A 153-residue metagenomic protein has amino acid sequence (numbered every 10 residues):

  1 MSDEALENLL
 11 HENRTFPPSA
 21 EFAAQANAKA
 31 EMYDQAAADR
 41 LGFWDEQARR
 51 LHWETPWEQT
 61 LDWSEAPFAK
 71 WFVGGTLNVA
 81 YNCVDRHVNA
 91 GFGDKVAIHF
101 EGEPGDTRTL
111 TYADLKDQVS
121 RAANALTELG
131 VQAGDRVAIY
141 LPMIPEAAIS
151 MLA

Functional and structural regions predicted by a protein language model:
S2: Glycine/Thr-rich phosphate-binding loops that ligate phosphate moieties of nucleotide and other phosphorylated ligands
N8-E31: Short, contiguous pre-domain boundary segments
Q25-Y33, E65-T76, F100-L110: Acyl-group handling in specialized metabolite and lipid biosynthesis
Q35, W44, W71, A147-A148: Tryptophan-centric aromatic hotspots in well-structured domains and transmembrane helices
A36-A37, T127: Short regulatory alpha-helical segment in sensory/regulatory domains of signaling proteins that mediates
A37-Q59, G75-A97: A short N-terminal helical cap/helix-turn-helix that marks the beginning of AMP-binding/adenylate-forming
E54-T60, S64-K70: Linear-motif-rich, low-complexity cytosolic tails and juxtamembrane regions
A80-Y81, D94, I98-L152: Conserved AMP-binding/adenylate-forming core of the ANL superfamily
